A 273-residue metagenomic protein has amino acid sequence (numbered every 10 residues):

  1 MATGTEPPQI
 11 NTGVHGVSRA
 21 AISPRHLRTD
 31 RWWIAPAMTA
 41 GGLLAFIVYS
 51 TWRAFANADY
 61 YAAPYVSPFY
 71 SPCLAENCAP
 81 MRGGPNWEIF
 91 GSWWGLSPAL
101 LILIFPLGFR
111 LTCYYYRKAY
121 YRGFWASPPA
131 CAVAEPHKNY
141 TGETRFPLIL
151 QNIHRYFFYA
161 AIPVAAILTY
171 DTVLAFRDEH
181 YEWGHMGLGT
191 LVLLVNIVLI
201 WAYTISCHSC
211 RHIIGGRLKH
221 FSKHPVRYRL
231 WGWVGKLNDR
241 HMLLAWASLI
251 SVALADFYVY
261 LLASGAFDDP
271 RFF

Functional and structural regions predicted by a protein language model:
A2-F273: Membrane-embedded alpha-helical bundles that constitute the cytochrome b-like, heme-associated redox core of multi-pass
